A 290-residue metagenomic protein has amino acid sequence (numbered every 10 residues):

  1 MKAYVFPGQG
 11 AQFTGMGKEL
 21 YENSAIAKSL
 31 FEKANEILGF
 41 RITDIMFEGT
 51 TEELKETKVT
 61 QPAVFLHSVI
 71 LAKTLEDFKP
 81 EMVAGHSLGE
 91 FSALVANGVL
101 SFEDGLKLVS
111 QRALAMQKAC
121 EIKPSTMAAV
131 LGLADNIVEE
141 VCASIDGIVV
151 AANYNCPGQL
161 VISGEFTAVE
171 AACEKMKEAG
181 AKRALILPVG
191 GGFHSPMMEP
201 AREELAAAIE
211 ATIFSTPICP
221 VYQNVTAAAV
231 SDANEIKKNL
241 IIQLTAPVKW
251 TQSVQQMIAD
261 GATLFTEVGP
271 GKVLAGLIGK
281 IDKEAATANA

Functional and structural regions predicted by a protein language model:
M1-I137, R183, L187, L264-A290: FabD-like malonyl-/acyl-CoA
Q9-A11, L38, N97-T245: Alpha/beta catalytic cores of group-transfer enzymes, especially the acyltransferase/condensing modules of polyketide
G15, S68, N234-L240, D260: Short, local alpha-helical segments
T60-P62, G192, P247: Glycine-rich phosphate/pyrophosphate-binding beta-alpha loops
E76, K177, I258-G261: Non-catalytic positions within long, well-ordered alpha-helices that form the structural scaffold/packing of enzyme
A168-V169, A208, G261, E284-A290: NAD(P)-dependent dehydrogenase/reductase Rossmann-like domain
P247-A262: A short, acidic, amphipathic alpha-helical segment used as a generic capping/interface helix at domain edges
